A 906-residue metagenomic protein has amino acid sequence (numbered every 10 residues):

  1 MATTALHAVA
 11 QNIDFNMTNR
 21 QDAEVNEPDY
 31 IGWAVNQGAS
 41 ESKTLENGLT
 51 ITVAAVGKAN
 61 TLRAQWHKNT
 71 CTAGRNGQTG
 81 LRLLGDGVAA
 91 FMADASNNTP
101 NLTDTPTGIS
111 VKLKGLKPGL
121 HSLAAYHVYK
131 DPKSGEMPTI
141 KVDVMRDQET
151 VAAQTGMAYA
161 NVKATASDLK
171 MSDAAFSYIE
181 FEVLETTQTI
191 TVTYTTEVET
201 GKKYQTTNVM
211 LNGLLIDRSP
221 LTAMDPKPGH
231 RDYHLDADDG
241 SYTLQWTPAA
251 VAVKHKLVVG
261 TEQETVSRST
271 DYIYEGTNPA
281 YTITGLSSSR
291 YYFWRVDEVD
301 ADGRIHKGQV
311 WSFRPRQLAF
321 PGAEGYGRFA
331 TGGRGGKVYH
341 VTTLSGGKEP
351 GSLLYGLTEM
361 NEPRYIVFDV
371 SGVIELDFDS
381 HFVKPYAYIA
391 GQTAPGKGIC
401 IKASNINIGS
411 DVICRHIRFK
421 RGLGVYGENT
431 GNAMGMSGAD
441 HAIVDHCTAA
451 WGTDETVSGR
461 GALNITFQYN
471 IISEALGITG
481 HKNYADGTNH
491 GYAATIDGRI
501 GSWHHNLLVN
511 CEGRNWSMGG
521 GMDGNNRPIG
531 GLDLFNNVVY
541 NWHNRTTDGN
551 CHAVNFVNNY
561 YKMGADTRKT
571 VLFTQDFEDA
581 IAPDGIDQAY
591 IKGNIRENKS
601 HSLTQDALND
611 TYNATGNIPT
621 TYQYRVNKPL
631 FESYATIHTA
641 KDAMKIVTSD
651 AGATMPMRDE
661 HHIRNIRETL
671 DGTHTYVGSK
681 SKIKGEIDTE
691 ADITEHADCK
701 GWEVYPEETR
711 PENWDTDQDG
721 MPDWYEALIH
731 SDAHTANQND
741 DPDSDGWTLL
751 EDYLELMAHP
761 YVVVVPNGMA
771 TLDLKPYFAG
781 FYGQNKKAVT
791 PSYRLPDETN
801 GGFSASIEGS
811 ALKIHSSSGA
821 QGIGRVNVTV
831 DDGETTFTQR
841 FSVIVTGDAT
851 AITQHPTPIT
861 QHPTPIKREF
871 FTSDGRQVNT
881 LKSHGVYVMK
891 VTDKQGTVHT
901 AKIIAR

Functional and structural regions predicted by a protein language model:
V9-P220: Compositionally biased, intrinsically disordered or flexible polar/acidic segments
T261, M769-L772, F778-K813, F841: Surface-exposed or secretory-pathway low-complexity segments enriched in glycine-proline and Ser/Thr/acidic residues
S288, V299-Q317: Extracellular fibronectin type III
L354-N361, V373-Y388, K397-R415, R421-D440 (+1 more regions): Extracellular beta-strand-rich solenoid/capping regions of secreted or surface-exposed proteins that bind or remodel
Y386-G391, S410-R421, G438-W451, L463-A485 (+5 more regions): Right-handed parallel beta-helix
S517, R527-D698: Extracellular beta-rich repeat passengers
C699-Y761: Extracellular calcium-associated, cysteine-rich motifs in secreted modular proteins
D848-R906: C-terminal outer-membrane/trafficking sorting elements
